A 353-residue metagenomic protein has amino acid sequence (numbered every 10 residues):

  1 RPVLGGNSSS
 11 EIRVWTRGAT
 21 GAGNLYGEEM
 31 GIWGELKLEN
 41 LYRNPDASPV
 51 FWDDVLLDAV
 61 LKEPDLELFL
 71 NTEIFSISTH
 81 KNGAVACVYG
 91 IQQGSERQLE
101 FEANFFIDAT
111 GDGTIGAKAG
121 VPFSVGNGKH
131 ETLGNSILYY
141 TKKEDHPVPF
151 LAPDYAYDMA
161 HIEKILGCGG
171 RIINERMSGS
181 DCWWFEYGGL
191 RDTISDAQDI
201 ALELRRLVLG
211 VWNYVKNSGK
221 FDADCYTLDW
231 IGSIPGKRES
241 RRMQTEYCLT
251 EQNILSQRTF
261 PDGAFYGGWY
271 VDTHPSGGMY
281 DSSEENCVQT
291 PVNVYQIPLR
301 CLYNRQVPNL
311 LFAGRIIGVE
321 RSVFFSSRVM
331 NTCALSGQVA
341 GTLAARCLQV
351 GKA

Functional and structural regions predicted by a protein language model:
R1, N71, C225-D229: Beta-strand segments within the central parallel beta-sheet cores of soluble alpha/beta enzyme folds
P2-H80, L133-Y139, P147-P153, Y157 (+2 more regions): Conserved N-terminal/central alpha/beta ligand/cofactor-binding core
N7, V85-C87, G94-F105, A109-A353: Flavin (FAD/FMN)-binding glycine-rich loop and adjacent Rossmann-like elements that form
G18, L56-V60, E67, Y89-G90 (+3 more regions): N-terminal glycine-rich phosphate/pyrophosphate-binding loop and immediately adjacent elements
T72, Q92-G94: Short, well-ordered turn and helix-capping elements at secondary-structure junctions
T79-A84, I91: Active-site-adjacent substructure of cysteine-protease-like catalytic cores
